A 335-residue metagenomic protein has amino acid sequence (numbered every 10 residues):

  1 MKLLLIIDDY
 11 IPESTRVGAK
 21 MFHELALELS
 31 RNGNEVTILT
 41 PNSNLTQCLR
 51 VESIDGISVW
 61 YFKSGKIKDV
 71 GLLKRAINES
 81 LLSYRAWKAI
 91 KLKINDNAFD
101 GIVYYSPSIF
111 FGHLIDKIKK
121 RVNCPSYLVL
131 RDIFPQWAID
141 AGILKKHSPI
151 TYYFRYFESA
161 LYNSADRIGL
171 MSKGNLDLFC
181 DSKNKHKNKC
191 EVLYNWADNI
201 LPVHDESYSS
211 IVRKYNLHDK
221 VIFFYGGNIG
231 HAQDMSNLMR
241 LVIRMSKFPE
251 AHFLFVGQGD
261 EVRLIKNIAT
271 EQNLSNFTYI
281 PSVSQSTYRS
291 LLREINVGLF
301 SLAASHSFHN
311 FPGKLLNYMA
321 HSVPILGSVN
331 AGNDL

Functional and structural regions predicted by a protein language model:
M1-S58, M245: N-terminal subdomain of nucleotide-sugar transferases
D8, I67-K74, N97, V122-S159 (+1 more regions): Acceptor-binding helix/loop patch of EC 2.4 sugar-transfer enzymes, predominantly nucleotide-sugar-dependent
R50-E52, P202-N216: A short helix/loop element that forms part of the nucleotide-sugar donor recognition site in Leloir-type
F110-H113, K117-R121, S148-I168: Membrane-proximal helix-turn-helix segments that form the acceptor-binding/catalytic region of lipid-linked
M171-G174, N195-W196: Carbohydrate-associated surface elements
A197, V212-Q233, L238-V242, L254: Conserved donor-binding/catalytic core segment of Leloir-type glycosyltransferases
Q233, S284-R293, G298-M319, P324-L335: Nucleotide-sugar-dependent
F248, H252-G257, V262-R289: Nucleotide-activated donor-binding/catalytic signature segment of Leloir-type glycosyltransferases, i.e., the conserved
